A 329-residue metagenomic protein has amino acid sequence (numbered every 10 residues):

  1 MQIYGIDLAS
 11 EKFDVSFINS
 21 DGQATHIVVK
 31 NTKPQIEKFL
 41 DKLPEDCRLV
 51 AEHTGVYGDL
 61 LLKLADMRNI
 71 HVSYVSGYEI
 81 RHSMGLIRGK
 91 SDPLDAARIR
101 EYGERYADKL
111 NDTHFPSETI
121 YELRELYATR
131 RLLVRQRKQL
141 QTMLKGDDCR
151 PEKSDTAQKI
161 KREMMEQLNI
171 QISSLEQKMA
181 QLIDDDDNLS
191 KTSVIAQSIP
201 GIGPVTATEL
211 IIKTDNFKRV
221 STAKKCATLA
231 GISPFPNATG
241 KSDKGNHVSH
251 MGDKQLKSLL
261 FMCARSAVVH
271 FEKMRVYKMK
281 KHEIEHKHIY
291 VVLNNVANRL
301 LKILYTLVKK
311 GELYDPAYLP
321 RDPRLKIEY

Functional and structural regions predicted by a protein language model:
M1-T156, V269, E285-K287: Phosphate- and other anionic-substrate recognition elements at nucleic-acid/protein interfaces
Y102, L123, A196, L210 (+3 more regions): Short alpha-helical scaffolding segments that buttress acidic/His motifs in well-ordered protein cores
Y106-N111, L140, N216-R219, S266-K273 (+1 more regions): Short helix-capping/linker segments at secondary-structure and domain boundaries
R131-V134, K138, E163-S173, N298: Generic structural signal for well-ordered, non-transmembrane alpha-helical segments in soluble/cytosolic regions
D148-V205, T214, V268-M274: Helix-hairpin-helix/helix-loop-helix acidic hairpins
P204, L210-I289: Phosphate-backbone recognition surface of nucleic-acid-processing proteins
K241, K278-Y329: Low-complexity, acidic/Ser/Thr- and charged residue-rich accessory regions of DNA metabolism proteins
